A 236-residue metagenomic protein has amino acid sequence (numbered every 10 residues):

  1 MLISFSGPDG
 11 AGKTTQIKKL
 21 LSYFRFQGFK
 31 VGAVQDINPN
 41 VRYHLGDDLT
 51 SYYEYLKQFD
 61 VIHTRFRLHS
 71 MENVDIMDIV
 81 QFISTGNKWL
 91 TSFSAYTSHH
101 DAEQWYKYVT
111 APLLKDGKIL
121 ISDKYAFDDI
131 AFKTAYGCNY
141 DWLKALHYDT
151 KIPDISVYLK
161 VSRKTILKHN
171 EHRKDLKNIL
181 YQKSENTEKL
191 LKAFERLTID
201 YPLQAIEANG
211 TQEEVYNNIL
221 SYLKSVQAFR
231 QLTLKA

Functional and structural regions predicted by a protein language model:
F5: Hydrophobic anchor at the beta1->P-loop junction of P-loop NTPases
P8: P-loop (Walker A) phosphate-binding loop of NTP-binding proteins
A11: ATP-binding Walker
T14: Walker A/P-loop
N38-D141: ATP-dependent small-molecule kinase phosphotransfer cores that center on conserved nucleotide phosphate-binding segments
K124-K192: A glycine- and Lys/Arg-enriched "phosphate-lid" helix/loop adjacent to the NTP-binding pocket of small-molecule kinases
K164-A236: NTP-dependent small-molecule kinase module
